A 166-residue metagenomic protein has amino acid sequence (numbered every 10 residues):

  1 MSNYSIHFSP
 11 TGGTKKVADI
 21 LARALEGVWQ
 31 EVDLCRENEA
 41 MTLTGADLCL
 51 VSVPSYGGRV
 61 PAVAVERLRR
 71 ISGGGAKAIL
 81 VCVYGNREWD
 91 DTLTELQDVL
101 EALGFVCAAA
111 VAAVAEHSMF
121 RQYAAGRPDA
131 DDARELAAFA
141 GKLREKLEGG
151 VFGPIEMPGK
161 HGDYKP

Functional and structural regions predicted by a protein language model:
S2-C35, E39-P166: FMN-binding flavodoxin-like domain, especially the glycine-rich phosphate-binding loop
